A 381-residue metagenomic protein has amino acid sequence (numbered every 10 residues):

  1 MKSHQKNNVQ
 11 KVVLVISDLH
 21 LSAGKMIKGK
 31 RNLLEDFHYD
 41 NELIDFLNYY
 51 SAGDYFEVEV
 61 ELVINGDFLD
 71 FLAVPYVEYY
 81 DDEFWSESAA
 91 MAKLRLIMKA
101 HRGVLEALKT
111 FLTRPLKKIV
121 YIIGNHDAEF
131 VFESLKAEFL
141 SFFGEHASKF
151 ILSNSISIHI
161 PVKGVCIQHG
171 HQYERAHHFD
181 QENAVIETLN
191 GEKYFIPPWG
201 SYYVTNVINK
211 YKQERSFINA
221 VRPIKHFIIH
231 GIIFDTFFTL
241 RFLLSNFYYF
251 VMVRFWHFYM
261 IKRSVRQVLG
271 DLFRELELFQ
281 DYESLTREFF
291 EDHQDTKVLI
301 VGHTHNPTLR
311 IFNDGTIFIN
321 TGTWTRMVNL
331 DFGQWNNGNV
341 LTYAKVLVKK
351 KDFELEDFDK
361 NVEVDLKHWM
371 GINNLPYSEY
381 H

Functional and structural regions predicted by a protein language model:
M1-H381: Extended recognition/assembly regions associated with phosphoester-bond processing machinery
